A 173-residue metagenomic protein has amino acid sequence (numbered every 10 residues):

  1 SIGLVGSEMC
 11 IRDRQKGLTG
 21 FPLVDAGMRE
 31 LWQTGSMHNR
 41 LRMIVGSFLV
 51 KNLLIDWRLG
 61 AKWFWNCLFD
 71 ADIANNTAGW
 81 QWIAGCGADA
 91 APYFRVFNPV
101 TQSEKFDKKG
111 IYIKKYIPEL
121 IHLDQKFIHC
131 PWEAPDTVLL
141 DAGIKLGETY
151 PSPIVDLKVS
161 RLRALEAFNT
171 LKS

Functional and structural regions predicted by a protein language model:
S1-G6, C10: Single conserved hydrophobic/aromatic residue that forms the stacking wall/gate of nucleotide- or nucleobase-binding
S7, W63-G147: C-terminal, helix-dominated tail/subdomain
Q15-L23, Q33-R42, L53-D56, G85-Y93 (+2 more regions): Secondary-structure capping and boundary motifs in well-ordered enzyme cores
L18, L31-T34, F48-L53, C67-L68 (+3 more regions): Generic structural signal for hydrophobic core residues of well-folded globular domains
D25-W32, R42-N52, K62-N66, Q81-W82: Contiguous, well-ordered alpha-helical segments that form the cores/surfaces of helical PPI scaffolds
H38-R40, L54-A61, D72-T77: Extended hydrophobic-aromatic, low-complexity segments
I128-S173: Extended hydrophobic packing segments that form well-structured cores
